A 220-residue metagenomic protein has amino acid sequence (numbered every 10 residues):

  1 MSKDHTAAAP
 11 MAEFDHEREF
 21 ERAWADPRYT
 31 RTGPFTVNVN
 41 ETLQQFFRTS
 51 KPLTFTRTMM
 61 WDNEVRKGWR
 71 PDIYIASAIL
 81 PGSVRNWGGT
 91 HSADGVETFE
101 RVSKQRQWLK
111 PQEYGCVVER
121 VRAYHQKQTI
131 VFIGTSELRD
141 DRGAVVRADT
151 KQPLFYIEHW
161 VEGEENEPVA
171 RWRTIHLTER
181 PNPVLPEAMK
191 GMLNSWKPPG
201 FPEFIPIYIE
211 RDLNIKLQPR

Functional and structural regions predicted by a protein language model:
M1-S2, R220: Amphipathic, hydrophobic N-terminal targeting peptides for secretion and organelle import
S2-G95: Hydrophobic ligand-binding cavity/cleft-lining segments
E64, F99-R106, E119-R122, I130-G134 (+4 more regions): Polar/charged side chains located within well-ordered beta-strands of beta-rich proteins
I75, S103-Q105, L109-A123, A170 (+2 more regions): Charged, low-complexity, intrinsically disordered terminal regions
V84-R142: Glycine-rich portal/gate segments that line the openings of hydrophobic small-molecule binding cavities
S92-G95, F204-I209: Short C-terminal domain-edge/linker segments immediately following a structured domain
I133-E203: Beta-strand/loop substructures that line and gate deep hydrophobic ligand-binding cavities in soluble
P206-R220: Short, highly charged C-terminal tails/helix-capping segments
